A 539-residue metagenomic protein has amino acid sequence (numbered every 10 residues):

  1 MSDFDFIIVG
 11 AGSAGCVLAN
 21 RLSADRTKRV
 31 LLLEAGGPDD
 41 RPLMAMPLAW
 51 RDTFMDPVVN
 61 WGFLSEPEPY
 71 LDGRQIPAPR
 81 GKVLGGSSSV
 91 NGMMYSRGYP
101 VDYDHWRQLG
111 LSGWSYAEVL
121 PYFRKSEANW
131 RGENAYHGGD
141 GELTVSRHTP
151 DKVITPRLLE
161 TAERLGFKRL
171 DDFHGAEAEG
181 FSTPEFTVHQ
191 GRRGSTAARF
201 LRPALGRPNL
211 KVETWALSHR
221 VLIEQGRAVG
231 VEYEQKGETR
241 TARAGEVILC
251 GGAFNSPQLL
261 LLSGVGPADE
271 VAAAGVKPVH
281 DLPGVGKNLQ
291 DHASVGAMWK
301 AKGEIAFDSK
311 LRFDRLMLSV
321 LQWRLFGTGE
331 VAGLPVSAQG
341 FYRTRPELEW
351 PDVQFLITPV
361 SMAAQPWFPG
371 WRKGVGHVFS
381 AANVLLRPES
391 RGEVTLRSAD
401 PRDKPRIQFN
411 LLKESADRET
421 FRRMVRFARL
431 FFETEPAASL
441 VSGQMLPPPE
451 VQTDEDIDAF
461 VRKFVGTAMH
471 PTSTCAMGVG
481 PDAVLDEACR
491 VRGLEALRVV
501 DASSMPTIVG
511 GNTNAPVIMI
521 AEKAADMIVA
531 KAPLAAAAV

Functional and structural regions predicted by a protein language model:
M1-R124, D281-L282, H292-S294, M298-A301: N-terminal glycine-rich phosphate/pyrophosphate-binding loop and immediately adjacent elements
I8, G12-V17, A253-F254, S504 (+1 more regions): Residue-level detector of alpha-helix initiation sites
R29, G36-R41, V221, G230-S319 (+1 more regions): Glycine-rich loop(s) and the adjacent beta-strand/alpha-helix scaffold that form part
P47, L64, F181-P184, V188-H189 (+5 more regions): A glycine-rich dinucleotide-binding beta-alpha-beta segment and adjacent secondary-structure elements that constitute
R107-A228, E232-E234, G296-V320, P448: Conserved redox-cofactor binding core of oxidoreductases
A162, F427-F432, E522-L534: Internal hydrophobic alpha-helix adjacent to the cofactor/substrate pocket in enzyme cavities
M298-F421, V465-S473, V499-A502, P506-I508: FAD cofactor-binding and catalytic pocket of flavoenzymes
I508-I528: A conserved FAD-binding loop/helix module that cradles the flavin
